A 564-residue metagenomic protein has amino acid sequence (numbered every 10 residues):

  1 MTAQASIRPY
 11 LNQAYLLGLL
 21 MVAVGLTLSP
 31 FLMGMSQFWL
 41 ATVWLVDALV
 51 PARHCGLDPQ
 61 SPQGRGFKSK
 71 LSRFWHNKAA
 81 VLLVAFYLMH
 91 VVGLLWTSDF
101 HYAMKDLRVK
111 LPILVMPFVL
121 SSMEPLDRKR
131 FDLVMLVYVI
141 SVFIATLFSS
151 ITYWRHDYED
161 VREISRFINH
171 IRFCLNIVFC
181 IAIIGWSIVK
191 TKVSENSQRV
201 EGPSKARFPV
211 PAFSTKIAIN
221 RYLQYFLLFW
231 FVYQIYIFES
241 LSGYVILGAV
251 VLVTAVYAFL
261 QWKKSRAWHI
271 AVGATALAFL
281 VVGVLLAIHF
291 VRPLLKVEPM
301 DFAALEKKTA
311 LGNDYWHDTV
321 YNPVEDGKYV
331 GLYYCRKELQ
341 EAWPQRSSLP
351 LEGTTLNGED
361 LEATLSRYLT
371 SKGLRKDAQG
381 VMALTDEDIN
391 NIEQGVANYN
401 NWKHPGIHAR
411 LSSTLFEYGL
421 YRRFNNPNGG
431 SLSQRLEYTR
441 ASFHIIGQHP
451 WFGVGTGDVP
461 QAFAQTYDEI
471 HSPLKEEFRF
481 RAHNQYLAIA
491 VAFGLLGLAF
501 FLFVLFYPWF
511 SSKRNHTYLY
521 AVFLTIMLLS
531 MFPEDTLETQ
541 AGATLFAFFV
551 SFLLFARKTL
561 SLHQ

Functional and structural regions predicted by a protein language model:
L11-L16, K70-A85, R130-Y138, I219-Q224 (+1 more regions): Membrane-interfacial loop-to-transmembrane alpha-helix junctions, especially the N-terminal start
Y15-V22, V81-L82, Y222-L223, L227-L228 (+4 more regions): Loop-to-helix entry and N-terminal half of a specific, functionally important transmembrane alpha helix in multi-pass
G18-T27, W39-H54, D58, F67-V109 (+2 more regions): N-terminal hydrophobic segments of proteins, predominantly signal-anchor/transmembrane helices of inner/organellar
V22-A23, V91-L95, V115, K129-E159 (+5 more regions): Alpha-helical transmembrane segments of multi-pass inner-membrane proteins
A23, M35-H54, F179-K192, L496-K513: Hydrophobic, aromatic-rich transmembrane alpha-helices and their immediate juxtamembrane boundary segments
F31-A48, L107-V119, R172-I181, V245-L252 (+3 more regions): Membrane-embedded alpha-helical segments of multi-pass membrane proteins, especially the transmembrane helices
W39-L45, V251-T254, V504, Y520-L528 (+2 more regions): Transmembrane alpha-helices of multi-pass inner-membrane enzymes
T355-A378, Y418-F493: Long extracytoplasmic/lumenal interhelical loops at the membrane interface of multi-pass membrane proteins
